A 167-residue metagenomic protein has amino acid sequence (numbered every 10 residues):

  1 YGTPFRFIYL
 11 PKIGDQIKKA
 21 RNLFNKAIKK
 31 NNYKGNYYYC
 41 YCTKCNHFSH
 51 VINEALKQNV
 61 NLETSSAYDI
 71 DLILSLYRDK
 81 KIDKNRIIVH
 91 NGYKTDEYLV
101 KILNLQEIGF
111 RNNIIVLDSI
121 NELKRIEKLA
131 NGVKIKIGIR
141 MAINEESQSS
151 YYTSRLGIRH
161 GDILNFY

Functional and structural regions predicted by a protein language model:
Y1-K34, C42: Low-complexity, highly charged intrinsically disordered N-terminal segments that act as targeting/localization
Y38-Y167: Active-site-proximal beta-alpha core segment in soluble small-molecule metabolic enzymes
